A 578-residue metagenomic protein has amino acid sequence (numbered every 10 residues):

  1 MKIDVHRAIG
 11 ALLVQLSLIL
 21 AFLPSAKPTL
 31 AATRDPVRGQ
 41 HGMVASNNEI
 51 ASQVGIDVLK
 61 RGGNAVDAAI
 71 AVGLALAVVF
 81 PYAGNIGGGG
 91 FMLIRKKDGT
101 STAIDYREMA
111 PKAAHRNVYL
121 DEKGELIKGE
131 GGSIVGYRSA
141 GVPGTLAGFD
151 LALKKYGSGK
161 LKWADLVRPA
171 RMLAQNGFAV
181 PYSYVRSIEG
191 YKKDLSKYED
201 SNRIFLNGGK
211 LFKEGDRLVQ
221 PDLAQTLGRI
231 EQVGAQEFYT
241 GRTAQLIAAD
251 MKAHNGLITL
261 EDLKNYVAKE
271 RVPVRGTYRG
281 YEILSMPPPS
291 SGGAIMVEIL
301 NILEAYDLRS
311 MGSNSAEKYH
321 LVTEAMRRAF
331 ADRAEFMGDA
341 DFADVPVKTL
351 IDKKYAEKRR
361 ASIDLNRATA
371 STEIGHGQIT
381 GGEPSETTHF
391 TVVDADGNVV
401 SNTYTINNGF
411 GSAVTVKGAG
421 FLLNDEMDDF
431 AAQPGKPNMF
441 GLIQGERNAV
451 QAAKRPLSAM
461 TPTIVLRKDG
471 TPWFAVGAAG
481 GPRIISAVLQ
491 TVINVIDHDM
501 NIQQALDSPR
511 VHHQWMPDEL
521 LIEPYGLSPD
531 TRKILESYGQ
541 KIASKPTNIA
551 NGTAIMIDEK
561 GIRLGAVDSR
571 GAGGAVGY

Functional and structural regions predicted by a protein language model:
A11-S25: Bacterial N-terminal signal peptides
L30-Q53, D57, A65-V66, I70-V233 (+5 more regions): Noncatalytic scaffold domains of N-terminal-nucleophile
V79-A103, L257-T259, V399-K468, H498 (+1 more regions): Active-site rim segments in enzyme catalytic domains, especially the processed small/beta chain of N-terminal
G84-N85, G89-K96, T388-V392, P462-I464 (+2 more regions): Short beta-strand scaffold segments in enzyme catalytic cores
E270, P384-T387, G409, S458-M460: Short, small/polar residue-rich loop motifs at catalytic or cofactor-binding pockets
A305-I406, G418-A419, E426, P434-G435 (+2 more regions): Internal maturation/activation junctions in enzymes
K454, V488-L489, D497-T547: Extended C-terminal subregions enriched in glycine
